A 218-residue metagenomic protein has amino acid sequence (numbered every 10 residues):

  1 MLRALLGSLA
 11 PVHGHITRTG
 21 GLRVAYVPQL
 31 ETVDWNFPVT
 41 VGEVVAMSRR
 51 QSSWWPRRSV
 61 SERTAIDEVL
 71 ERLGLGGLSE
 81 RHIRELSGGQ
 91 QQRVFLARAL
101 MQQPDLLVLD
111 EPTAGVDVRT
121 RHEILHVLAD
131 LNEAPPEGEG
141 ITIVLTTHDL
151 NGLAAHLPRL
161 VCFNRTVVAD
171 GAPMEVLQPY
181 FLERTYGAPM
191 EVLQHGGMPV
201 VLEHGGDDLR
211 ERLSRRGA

Functional and structural regions predicted by a protein language model:
L6: Helix-to-loop junction immediately C-terminal to a conserved catalytic motif
A46, V60-L78: Conserved ABC ATPase "signature" region
H82-L86, Q90: Conserved ABC ATPase signature
L96-A97, I124: Hydrophobic anchor residue at the start of the ABC signature
Q103: Conserved catalytic motifs of ABC-family nucleotide-binding domains
L107-E111, V116: Catalytic Walker B motif of ABC-type/P-loop ATPase nucleotide-binding domains
Q178-P179, R184-A218: ABC ATPase nucleotide-binding domains
